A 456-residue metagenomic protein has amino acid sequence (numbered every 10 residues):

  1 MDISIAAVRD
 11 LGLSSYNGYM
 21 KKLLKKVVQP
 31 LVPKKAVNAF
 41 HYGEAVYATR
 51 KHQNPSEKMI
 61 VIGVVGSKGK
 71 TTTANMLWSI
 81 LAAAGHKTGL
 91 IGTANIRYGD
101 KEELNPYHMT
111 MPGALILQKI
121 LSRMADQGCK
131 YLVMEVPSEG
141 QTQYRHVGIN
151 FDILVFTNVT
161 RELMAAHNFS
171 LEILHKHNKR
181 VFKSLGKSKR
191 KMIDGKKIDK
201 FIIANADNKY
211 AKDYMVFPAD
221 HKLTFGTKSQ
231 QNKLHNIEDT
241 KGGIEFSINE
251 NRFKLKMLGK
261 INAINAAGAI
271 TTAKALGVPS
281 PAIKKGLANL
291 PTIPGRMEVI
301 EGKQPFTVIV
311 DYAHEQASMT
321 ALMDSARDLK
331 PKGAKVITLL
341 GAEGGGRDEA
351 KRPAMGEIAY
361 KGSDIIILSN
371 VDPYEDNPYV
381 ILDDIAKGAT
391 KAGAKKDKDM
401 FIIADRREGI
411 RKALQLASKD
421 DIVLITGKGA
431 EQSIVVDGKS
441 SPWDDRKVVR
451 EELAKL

Functional and structural regions predicted by a protein language model:
D2-L11, S15-A204, Y210-P218, A267 (+1 more regions): Phosphate-binding loop of NTP-binding sites
D2-S4, G12-K25, V32-V37, T271-P281 (+2 more regions): ATP-dependent carboxylate-amine ligase
E57-M59, Q127, V155-V308, G388-A389 (+2 more regions): Acidic, Mg2+-coordinating active-site environments of NTP-dependent enzymes
S67, T93, N205, T227 (+3 more regions): Cofactor-binding loop segments of dinucleotide-utilizing enzymes, especially the Rossmann-like FAD- and NAD(P)+-binding
T71, N265, D311-E315: Short, conserved phosphate/pyrophosphate- and ester-handling motifs at nucleotide-, phospho-/glycolipid
G85, G99-E102, I248-E250, P305 (+1 more regions): Residue-level detection of beta-strand-connecting loop/turn positions
T88-G89, Y131-L132, K222, V336 (+1 more regions): Hydrophobic anchor at the start of a short beta-strand that flanks the dinucleotide cofactor-binding loop
P137-Q141, K209, Q230, T292 (+1 more regions): Short acidic loop-to-helix transition motifs that present clustered carboxylates
